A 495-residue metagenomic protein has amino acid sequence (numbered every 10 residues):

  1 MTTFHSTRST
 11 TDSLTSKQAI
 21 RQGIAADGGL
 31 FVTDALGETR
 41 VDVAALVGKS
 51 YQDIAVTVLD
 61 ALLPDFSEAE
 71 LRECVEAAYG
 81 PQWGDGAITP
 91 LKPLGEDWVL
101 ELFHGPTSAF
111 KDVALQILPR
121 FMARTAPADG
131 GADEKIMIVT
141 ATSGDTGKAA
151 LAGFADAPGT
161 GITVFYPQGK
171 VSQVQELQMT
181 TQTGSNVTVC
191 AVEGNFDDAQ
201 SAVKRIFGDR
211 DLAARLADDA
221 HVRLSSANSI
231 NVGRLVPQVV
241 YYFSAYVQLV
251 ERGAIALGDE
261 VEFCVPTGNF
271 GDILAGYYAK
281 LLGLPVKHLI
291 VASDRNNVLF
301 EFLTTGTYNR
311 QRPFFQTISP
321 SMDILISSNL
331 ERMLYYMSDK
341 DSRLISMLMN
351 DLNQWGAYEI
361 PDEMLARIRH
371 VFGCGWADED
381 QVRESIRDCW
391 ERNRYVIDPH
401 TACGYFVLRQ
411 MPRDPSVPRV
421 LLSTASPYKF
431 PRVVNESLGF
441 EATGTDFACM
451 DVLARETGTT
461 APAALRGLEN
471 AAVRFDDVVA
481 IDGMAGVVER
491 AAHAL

Functional and structural regions predicted by a protein language model:
M1-L495: PLP-dependent amino-acid enzyme catalytic core
